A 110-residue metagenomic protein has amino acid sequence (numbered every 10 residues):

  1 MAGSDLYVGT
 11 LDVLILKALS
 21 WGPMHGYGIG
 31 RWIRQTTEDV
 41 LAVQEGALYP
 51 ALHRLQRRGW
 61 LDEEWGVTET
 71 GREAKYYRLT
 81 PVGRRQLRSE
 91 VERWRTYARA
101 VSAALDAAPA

Functional and structural regions predicted by a protein language model:
M1-D5, L52, P109-A110: Short, contiguous hydrophobic alpha-helices characteristic of membrane insertion segments
G3, G66-V67: Short, solvent-exposed loop/turn elements at beta->coil junctions and helix N-caps that rim active or binding pockets
G3-A47: N-terminal helix-turn-helix DNA-binding core of bacterial DNA-binding proteins
L48-L55: Basic amphipathic alpha-helical segments that dock to polyanions
G59: Glycine-centered, phosphate/nucleic-acid-interacting loop/turn motifs that mediate DNA/RNA or nucleotide
E63: Short beta-strand "wing" residues that participate in macromolecule-binding interfaces
E69-V91: Basic, amphipathic "hinge/linker" alpha-helix immediately C-terminal to the N-terminal HTH DNA-binding motif
R85-A110: Amphipathic alpha-helical dimerization/coiled-coil segments that flank or bridge DNA-binding/regulatory modules
